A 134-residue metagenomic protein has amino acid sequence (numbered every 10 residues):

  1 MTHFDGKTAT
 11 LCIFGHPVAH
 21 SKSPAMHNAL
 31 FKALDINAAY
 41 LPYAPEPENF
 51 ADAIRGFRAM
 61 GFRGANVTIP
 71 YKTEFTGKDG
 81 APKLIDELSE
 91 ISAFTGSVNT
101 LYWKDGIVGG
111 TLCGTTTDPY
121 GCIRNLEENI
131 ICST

Functional and structural regions predicted by a protein language model:
H3-I131: Phosphate/diphosphate ligand-binding glycine-rich loop within oxidoreductases
T134: Glycine-rich phosphate/diphosphate-binding loop of Rossmann-like nucleotide-binding domains
